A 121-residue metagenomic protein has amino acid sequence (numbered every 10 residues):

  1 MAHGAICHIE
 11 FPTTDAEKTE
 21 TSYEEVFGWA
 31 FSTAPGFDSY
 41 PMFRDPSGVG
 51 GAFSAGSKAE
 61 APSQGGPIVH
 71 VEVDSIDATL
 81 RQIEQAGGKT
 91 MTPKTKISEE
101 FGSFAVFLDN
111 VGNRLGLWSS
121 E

Functional and structural regions predicted by a protein language model:
M1-E20, G48, G66-V71, S119-E121: N-terminal beta-strand motif that seeds the catalytic metal site of vicinal oxygen chelate
A2-G4, F11, S32-P35, R81 (+1 more regions): Vicinal oxygen chelate
P12, T19-E20, Y40-M42, L80 (+1 more regions): A structural feature recognizing the 12-helix transmembrane core of secondary solute carriers
Y23: Catalytic core of tubulin tyrosine ligase-like
W29-Q64, R114-S119: Conserved short beta-strand elements that form part of the metal-binding/catalytic scaffold of enzyme active sites
S39-P41, P67, F101-A105: Short beta-strand micro-motifs in enzyme catalytic cores
P62-A86: Mid-chain, well-packed structural core segment of small domains
